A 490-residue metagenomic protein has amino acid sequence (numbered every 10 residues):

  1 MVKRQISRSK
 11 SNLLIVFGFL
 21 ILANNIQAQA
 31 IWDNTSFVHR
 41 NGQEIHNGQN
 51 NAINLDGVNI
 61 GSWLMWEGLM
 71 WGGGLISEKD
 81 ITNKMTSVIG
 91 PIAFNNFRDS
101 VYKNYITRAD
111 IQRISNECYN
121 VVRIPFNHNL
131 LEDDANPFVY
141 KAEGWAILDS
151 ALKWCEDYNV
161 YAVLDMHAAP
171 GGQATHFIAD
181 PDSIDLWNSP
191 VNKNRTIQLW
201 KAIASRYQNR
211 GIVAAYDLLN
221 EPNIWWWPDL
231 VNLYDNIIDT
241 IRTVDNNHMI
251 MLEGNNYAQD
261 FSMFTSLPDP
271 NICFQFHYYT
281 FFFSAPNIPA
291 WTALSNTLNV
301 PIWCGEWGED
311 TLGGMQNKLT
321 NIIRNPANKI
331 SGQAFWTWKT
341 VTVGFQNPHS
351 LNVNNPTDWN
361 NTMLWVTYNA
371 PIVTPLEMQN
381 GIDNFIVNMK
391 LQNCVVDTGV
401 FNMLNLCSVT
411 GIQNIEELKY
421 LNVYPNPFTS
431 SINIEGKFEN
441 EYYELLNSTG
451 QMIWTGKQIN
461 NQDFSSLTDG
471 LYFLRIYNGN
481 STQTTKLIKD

Functional and structural regions predicted by a protein language model:
M1-K3, S7, L13-V16, L22 (+2 more regions): C-terminal outer-membrane/trafficking sorting elements
Q29-W32, F401-L418: Low-complexity, Pro/Thr/Ser/Gly/Ala-rich linker/spacer regions in secreted, extracellular modular proteins
A30-M249, E253-S262: Active-site mouth of glycoside hydrolases
D33-F37, I92, N188-T340, F345-T367: Extracellular glycoside hydrolase catalytic/binding regions
N54, C118-N120, I212, N246 (+5 more regions): Short loop/turn motifs at secondary-structure junctions
N59, F126-H128, T337, F438 (+2 more regions): A mature extracytoplasmic/lumenal domain signature
D99-Y102, Y278-F282, N422: Short, flexible loop segments at the rims of nucleotide/cofactor-binding pockets, characterized by
G332-S408: Extended, alpha-helix-rich binding/interface surfaces that flank or overlap catalytic cores and mediate recognition
